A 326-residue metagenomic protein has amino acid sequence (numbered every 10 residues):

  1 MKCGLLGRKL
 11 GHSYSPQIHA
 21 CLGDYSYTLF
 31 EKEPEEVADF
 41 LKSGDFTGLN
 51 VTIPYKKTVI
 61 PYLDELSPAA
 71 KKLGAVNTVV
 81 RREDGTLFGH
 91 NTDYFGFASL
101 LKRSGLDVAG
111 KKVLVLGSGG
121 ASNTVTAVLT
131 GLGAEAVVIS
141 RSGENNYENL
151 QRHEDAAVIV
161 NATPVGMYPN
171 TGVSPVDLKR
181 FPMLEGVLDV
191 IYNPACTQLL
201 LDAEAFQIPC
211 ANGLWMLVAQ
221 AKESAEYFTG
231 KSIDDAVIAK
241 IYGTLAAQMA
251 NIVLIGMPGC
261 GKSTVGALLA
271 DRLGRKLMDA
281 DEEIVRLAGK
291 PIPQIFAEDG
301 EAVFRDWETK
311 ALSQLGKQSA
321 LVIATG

Functional and structural regions predicted by a protein language model:
K2-S104, P194-C196, L200, F206 (+1 more regions): Phosphate/diphosphate ligand-binding glycine-rich loop within oxidoreductases
G7, G89-Y94, L101, G110-T130 (+1 more regions): Glycine-rich adenosine-cofactor-binding loop
G131-Y147, M278-L287: NAD(P)-binding Rossmann-fold cofactor-contacting core
E144-A211, V322-G326: Rossmann-like adenosine-cofactor binding region
V190-A250: Adenosine-phosphate binding glycine-rich loop
K262: Conserved lysine of the Walker
V265: Hydrophobic positions on the alpha1 helix immediately C-terminal to the Walker A/P-loop
E282-G326: ATP-dependent small-molecule kinase phosphotransfer cores that center on conserved nucleotide phosphate-binding segments
